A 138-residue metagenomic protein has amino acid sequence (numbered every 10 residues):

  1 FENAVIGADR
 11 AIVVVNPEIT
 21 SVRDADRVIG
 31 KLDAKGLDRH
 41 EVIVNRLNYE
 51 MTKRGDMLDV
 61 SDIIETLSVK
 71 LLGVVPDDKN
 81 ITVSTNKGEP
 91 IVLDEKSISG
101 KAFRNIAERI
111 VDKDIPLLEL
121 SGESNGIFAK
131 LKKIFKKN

Functional and structural regions predicted by a protein language model:
F1-D77, T82-V83: Conserved catalytic-core segment of NTP-binding enzymes
E50, D78, S84, D94-E95 (+1 more regions): Surface-exposed loop/turn and secondary-structure junction residues enriched for glycine/proline
K79, K101-R104, E108: A generic structural signal for well-ordered alpha-helical surface patches
K87-K101: C-terminal boundary of histidine-terminating zinc-finger modules
N105-R109, L118-N138: A short, charged, Gly/Pro-tolerant segment at domain boundaries
